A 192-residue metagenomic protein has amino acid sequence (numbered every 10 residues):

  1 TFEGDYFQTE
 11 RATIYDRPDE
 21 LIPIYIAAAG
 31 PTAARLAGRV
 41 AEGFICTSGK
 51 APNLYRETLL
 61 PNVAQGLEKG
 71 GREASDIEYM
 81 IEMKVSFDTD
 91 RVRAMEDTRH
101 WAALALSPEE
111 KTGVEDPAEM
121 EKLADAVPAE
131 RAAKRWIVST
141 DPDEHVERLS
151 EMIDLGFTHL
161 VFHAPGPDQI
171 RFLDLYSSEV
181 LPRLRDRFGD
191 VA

Functional and structural regions predicted by a protein language model:
T1-A192: Active-site-adjacent structural elements that line small-molecule/cofactor binding pockets in enzymes
